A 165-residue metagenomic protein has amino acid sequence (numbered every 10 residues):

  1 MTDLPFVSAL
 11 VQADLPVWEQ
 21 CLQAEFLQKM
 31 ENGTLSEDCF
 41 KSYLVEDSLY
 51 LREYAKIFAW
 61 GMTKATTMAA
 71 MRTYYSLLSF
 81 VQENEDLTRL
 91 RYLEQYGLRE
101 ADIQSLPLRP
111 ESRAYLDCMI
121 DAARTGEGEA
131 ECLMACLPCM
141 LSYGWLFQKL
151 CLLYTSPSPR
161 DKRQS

Functional and structural regions predicted by a protein language model:
T2-L27: Acidic, low-complexity proline/glycine-rich segments
V7, E37-S48, M71-L78, S105-R109 (+1 more regions): Amphipathic, non-membrane alpha-helical segments in soluble helical-bundle scaffolds
L15-Q20, T34-K64, E83-N84, M134-G144: Alpha-helical bundle segments that constitute or directly flank the non-heme di-iron/ferroxidase center
L27-K41, Q95-Q104, E111-E131: Acidic/His metal-coordination segments adjacent to aromatic residues that form catalytic metal sites in metalloenzymes
W60-E111: Hydrophobic/aromatic-rich structural module bridging two neighboring secondary-structure elements via a short loop
D117-L153: A contiguous pocket-lining binding segment that forms or flanks enzyme active sites
Y154-D161: Conserved small/polar residues in nucleotide/adenosyl-binding loops
